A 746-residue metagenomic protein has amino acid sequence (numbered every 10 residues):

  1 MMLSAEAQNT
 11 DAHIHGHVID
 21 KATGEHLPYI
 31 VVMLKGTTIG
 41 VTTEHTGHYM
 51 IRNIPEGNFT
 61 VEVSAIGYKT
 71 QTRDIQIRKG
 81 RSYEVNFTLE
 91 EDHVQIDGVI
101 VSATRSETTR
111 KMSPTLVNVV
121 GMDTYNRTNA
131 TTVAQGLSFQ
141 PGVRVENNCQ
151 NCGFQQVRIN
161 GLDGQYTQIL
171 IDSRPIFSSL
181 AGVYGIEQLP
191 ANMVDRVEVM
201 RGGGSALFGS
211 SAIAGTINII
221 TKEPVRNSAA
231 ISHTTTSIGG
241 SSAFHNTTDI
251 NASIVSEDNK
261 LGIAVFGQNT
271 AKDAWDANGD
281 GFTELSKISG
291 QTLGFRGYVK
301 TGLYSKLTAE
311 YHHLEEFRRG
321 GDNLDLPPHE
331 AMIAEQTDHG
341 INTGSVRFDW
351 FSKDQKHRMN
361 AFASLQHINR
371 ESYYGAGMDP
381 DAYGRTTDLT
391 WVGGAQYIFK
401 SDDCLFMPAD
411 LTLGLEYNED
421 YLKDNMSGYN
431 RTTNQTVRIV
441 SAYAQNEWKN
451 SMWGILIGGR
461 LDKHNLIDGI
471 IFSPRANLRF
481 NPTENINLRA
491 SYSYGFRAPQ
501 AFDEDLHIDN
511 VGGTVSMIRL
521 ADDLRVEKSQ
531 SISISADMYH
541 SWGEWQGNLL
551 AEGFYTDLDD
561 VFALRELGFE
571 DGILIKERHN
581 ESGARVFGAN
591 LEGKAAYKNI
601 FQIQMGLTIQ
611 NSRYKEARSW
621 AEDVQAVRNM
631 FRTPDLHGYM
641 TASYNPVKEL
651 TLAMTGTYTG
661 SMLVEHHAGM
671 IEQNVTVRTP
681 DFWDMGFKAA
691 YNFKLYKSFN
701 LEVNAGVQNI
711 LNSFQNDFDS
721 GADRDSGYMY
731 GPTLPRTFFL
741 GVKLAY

Functional and structural regions predicted by a protein language model:
H17-T23, I30-K35, S64-Y68, R78 (+3 more regions): Short, acidic, small-residue-rich periplasmic hinge/interaction motif at the N-terminus of Gram-negative outer-membrane
R52-N53, Q156-R158, R174-R201, K222: Short acidic/polar hinge/loop motifs at secondary-structure boundaries that mediate gating or recognition
A134-P175, D195: Extracytoplasmic beta-strand/coil segments of soluble accessory domains associated with Gram-negative outer-membrane
S178-L180, M193-D195, A206-N218, K222-G279 (+2 more regions): Outer-membrane beta-barrel translocator/receptor signature
I250, R358-Y374, R489, D523-H579 (+2 more regions): Membrane-embedded beta-barrel scaffold of Gram-negative outer-membrane proteins
K272-T292, Y298-M359, L365-D388: Flexible loop and strand-edge segments within Gram-negative outer membrane beta-barrel domains
K449-M452, F554-D557, E577-H667: Gram-negative outer-membrane beta-barrel transporters
D559, E649, Y658-H667, Y691-Y746: C-terminal beta-signal and adjacent terminal beta-strands/loops of Gram-negative outer-membrane beta-barrel proteins
